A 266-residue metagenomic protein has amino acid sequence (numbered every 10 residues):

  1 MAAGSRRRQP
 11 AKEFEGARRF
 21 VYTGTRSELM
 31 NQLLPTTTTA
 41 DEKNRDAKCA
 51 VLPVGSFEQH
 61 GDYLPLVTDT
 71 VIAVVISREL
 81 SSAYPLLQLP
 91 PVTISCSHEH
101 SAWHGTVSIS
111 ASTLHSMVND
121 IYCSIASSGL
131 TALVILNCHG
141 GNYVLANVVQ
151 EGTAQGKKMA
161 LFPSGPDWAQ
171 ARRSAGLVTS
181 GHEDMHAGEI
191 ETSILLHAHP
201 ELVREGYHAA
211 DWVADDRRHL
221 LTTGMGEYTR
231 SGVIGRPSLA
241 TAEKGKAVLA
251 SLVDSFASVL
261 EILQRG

Functional and structural regions predicted by a protein language model:
G4-R6: Short, intrinsically disordered low-complexity segments enriched in Ser/Thr with adjacent Pro
E13-S112, S116-A132, C138-G266: Extended, histidine- and acidic-residue-enriched regions that form the cofactor-binding/catalytic faces
